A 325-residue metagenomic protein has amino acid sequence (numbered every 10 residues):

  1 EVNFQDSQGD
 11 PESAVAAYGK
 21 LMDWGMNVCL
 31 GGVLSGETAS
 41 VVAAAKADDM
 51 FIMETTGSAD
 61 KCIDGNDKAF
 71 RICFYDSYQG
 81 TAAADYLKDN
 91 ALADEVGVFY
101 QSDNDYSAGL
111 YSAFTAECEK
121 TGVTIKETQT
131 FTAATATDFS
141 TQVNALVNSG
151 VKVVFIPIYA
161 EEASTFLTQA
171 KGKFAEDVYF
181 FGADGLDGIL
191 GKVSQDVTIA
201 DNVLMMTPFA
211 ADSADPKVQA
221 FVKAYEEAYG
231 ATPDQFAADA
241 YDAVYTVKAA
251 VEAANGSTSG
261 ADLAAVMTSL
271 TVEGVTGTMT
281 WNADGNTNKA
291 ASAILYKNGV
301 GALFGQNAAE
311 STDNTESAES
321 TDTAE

Functional and structural regions predicted by a protein language model:
E1-I63, F131-T137, S164, K173: Beta-alpha junction/loop-to-helix N-cap segments that form part of ligand/metal-binding clefts
A14, I72-E95, A108-L110, A136-S140 (+4 more regions): Hydrophobic alpha-helical segments within soluble ligand-binding/sensing domains
L21-V33, I52-T55, E95-Y100, G150-A160 (+3 more regions): Periplasmic-binding protein-like
D23, A308-E325: Short, low-complexity disordered leader/linker segments with a strong preference for bacterial N-terminal type II
D48-D85, A210: Extracellular glycoside hydrolase catalytic/binding regions
A69-T130, V153, V247: An alpha-beta-alpha
A170-Y241, G301: Extracellular/periplasmic periplasmic-binding protein-like sensory domains
E227-A237, K248-V300: Segments of small-molecule ligand-sensing domains
